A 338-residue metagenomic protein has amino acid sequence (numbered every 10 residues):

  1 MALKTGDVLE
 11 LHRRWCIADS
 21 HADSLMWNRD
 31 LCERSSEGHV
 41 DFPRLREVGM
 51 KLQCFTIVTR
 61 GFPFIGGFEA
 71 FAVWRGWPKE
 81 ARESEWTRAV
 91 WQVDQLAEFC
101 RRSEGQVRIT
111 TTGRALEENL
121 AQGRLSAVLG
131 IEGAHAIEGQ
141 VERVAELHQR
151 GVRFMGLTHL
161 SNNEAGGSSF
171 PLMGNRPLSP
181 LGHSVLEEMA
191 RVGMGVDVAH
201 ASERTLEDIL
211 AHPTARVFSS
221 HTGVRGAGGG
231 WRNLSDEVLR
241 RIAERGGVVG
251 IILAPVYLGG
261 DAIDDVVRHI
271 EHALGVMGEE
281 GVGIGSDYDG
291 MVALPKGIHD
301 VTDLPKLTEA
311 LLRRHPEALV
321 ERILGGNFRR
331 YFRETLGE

Functional and structural regions predicted by a protein language model:
M1-G174, R225, G229-I284, Y288-E338: N-terminal hydrophobic targeting/anchoring segments and the immediately downstream early-domain regions of hydrolases
M26, R204-E207: Alpha-helical elements of the RecA-like P-loop NTPase motor core of helicases
R143, L181-V185, T205, H269: Short, hydrophobic/aromatic alpha-helical segments in well-folded domains
S161, A201-S202: A generic "binding-loop/recognition-motif" signal
N175-V192, I209-V217, A310: Alpha-helix-loop-beta-strand connector modules within alpha/beta enzyme cores
M194-A201: Catalytic beta/alpha-barrel core
E203, A211-V224, G230, L234-S235 (+1 more regions): Acidic, glycine-rich loop-and-beta core segments that form the ion-binding/anion-interacting portion of active sites
